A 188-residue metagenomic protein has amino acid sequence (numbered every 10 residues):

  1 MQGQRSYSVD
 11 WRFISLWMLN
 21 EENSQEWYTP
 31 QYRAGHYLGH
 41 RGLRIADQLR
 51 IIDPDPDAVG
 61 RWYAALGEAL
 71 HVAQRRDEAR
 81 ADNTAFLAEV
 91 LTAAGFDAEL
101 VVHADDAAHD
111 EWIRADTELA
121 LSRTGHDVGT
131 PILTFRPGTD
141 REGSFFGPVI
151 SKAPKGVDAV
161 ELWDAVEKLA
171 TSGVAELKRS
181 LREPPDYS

Functional and structural regions predicted by a protein language model:
M1-A81, L177: Structural alpha/beta surface segment adjacent to cysteine/selenocysteine redox centers across thiol/disulfide enzymes
Q2-G3, R76-S188: C-terminal cap of thioredoxin/glutaredoxin-like
